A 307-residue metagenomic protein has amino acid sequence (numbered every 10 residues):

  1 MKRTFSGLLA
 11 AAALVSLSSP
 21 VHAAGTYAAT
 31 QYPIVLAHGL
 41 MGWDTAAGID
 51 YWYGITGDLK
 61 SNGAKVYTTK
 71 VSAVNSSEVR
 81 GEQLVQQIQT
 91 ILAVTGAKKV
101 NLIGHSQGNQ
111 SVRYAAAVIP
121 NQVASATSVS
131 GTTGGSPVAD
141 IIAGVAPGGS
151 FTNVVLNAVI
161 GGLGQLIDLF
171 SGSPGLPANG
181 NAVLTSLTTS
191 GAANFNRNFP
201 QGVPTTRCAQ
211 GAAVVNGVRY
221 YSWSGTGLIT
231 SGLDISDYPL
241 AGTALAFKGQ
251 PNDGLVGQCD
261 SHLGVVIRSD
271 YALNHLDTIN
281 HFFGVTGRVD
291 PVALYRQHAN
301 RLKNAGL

Functional and structural regions predicted by a protein language model:
M1-L8: Bacterial N-terminal signal peptides that target proteins for export
L9-S16: Bacterial N-terminal signal peptides
S19-A23: Sec/Tat signal peptide C-region and signal peptidase I cleavage site
G25-V100, G148-L156: Active-site catalytic motif of lipid deacylating hydrolases and related acyltransferases
A37-L40, T69-V74, H105-S106, S128-T132 (+1 more regions): Active-site-proximal beta-strand/loop segments in catalytic clefts of secreted hydrolases
H38, E82-A192, D253: Serine-dependent carboxylesterase/thioesterase catalytic core of lipase-like alpha/beta-hydrolase/SGNH enzymes
S173-S231: Serine-hydrolase catalytic core
T205-L307: C-terminal catalytic-base region of ester-bond hydrolases, centering on the histidine of the charge-relay
